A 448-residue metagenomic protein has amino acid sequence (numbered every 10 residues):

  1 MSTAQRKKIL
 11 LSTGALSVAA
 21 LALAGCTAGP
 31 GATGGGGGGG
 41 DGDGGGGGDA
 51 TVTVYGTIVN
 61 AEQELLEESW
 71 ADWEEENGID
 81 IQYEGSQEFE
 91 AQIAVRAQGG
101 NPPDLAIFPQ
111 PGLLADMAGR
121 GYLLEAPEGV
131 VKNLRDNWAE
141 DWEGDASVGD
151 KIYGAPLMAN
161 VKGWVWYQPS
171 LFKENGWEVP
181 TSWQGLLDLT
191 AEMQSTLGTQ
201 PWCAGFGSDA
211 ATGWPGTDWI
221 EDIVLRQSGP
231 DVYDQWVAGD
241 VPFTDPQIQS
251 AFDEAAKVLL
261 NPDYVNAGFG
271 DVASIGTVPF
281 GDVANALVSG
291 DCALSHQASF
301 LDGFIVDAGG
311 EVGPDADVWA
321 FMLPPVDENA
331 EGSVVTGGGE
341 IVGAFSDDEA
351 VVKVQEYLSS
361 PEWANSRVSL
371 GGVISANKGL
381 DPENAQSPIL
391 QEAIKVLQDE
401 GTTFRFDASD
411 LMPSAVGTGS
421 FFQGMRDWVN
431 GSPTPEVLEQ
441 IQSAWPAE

Functional and structural regions predicted by a protein language model:
S2-A19, L23-A115, G129-K132, S366 (+2 more regions): Conserved N-terminal structural module of periplasmic/extracytoplasmic solute-binding proteins
T51, K173, S195-L197, Q398-E448: Conserved C-terminal helix/tail region of periplasmic/extracytoplasmic solute-binding proteins
P111-G163, A320: Hinge/lid segment of periplasmic solute-binding proteins
P127-W138, F206, A210, L225-A251 (+3 more regions): Short, solvent-exposed loop/beta-turn-alpha elements that line the ligand-binding surface or hinge of extracytoplasmic
A155-P156, L187-T244: Extracytoplasmic/periplasmic solute-binding protein
V237-I275: Glycine-centered hinge/linker elements that transmit conformational signals in sensory and ligand-binding systems
L294-F300, V306-V373: Extracytoplasmic/periplasmic substrate-recognition and gating elements
V368-G419: Long, aromatic- and glycine/proline-rich binding clefts that accommodate carbohydrate-like moieties
